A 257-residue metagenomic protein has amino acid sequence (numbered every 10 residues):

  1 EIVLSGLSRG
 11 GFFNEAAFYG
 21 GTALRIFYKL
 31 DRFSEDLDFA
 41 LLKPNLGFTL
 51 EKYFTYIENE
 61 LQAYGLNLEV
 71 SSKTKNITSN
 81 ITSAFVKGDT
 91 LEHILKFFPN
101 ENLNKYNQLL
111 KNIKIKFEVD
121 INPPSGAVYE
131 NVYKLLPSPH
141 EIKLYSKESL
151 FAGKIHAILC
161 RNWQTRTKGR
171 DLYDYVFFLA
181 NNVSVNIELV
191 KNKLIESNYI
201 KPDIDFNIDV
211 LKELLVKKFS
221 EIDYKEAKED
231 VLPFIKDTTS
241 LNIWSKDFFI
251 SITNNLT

Functional and structural regions predicted by a protein language model:
E1-A16, F27, L42-T257: Structured mid-to-C-terminal alpha-helical surface segments
Y19-T22: Glycine-rich beta-strand-to-loop/alpha-helix junction loops that act as flexible
R25-S34: Short glycine-biased active-site loop of nucleotidyltransferases that positions the nucleotide triphosphate and helps
L37: Structural signature of FAD isoalloxazine-binding scaffolds in flavoprotein oxidoreductases
